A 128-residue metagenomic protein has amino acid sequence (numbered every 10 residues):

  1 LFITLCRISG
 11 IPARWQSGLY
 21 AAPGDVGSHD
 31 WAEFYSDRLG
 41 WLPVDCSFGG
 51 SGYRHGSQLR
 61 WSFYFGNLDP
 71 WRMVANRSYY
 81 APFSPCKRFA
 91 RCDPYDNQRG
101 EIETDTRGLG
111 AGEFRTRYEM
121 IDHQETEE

Functional and structural regions predicted by a protein language model:
L1-P85: Hydrophobic/aromatic-rich core segments of domains that either
R38-D45, R54, F65-E128: N-terminal accessory/pre-domain segments preceding catalytic cores
